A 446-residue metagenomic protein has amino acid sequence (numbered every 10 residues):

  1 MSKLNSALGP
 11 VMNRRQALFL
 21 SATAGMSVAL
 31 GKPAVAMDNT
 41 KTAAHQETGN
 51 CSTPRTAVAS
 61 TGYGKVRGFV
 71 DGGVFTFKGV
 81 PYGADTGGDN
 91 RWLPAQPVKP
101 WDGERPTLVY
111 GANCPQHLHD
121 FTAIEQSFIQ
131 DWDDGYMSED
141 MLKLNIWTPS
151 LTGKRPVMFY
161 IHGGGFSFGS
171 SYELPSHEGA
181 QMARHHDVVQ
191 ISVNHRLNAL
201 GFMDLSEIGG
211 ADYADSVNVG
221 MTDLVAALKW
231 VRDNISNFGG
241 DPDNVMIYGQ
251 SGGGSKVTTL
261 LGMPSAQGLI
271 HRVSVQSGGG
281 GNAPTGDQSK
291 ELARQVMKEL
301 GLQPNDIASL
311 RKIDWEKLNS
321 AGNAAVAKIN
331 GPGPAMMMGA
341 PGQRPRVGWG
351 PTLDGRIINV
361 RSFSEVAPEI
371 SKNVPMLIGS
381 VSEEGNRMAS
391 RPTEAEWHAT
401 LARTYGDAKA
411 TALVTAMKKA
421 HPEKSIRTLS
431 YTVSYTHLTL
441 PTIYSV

Functional and structural regions predicted by a protein language model:
M1-M12, Q16, L20-G25: N-terminal secretory signal peptides
G25, A36-N218, P242, P345 (+1 more regions): Non-catalytic accessory segments of hydrolases
Q130, D233, Q267, Q276-T400 (+1 more regions): Substrate-access "cap/lid" subdomains that shape and gate the entrance to catalytic or ligand-binding pockets
A214-I235: Alpha/beta-hydrolase active-site loop
G240-Y248: Alpha/beta-hydrolase fold nucleophile elbow
G249, G253: Gly/Ala-rich beta-loop-alpha elbow adjacent to hydrolase catalytic centers
G254-S265: Short glycine-enriched nucleophile-adjacent loop and the immediately C-terminal alpha-helix near the catalytic center
H437-V446: Single conserved hydrophobic/aromatic residue that forms the stacking wall/gate of nucleotide- or nucleobase-binding
